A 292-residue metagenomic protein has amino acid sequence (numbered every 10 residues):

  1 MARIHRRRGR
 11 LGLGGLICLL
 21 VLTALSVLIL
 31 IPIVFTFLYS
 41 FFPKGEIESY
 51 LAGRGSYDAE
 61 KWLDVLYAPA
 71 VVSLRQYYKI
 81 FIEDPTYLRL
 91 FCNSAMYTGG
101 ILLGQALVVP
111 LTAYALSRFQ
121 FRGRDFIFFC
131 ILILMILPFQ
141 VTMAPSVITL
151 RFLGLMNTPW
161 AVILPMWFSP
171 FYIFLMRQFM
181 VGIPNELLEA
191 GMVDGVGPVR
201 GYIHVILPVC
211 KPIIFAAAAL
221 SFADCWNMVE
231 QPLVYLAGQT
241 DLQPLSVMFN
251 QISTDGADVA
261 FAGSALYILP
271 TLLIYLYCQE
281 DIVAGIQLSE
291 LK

Functional and structural regions predicted by a protein language model:
A2-R10, G14-K292: A structural signal for multi-pass alpha-helical bundles of membrane permease subunits that mediate small-molecule
